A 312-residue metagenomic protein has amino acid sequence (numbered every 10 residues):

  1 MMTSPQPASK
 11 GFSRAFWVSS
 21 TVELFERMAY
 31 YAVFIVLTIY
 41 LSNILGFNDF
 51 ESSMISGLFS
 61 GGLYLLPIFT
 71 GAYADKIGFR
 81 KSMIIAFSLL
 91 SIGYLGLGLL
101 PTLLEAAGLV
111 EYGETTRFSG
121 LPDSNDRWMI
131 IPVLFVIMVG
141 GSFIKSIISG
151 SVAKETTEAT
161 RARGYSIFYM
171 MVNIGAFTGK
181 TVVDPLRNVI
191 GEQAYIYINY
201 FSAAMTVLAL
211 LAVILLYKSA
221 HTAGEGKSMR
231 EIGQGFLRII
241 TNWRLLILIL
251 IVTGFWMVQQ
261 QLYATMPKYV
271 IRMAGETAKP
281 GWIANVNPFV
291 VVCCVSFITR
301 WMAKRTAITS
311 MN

Functional and structural regions predicted by a protein language model:
M2-S13, A223-I249: Juxtamembrane intracellular "pre-TM" segments in multi-pass secondary transporters
Y31-I39, G179, W243-A284: Extracytoplasmic gate region of multi-pass secondary transporters
G57-A72, N285-I298: Central cavity-lining transmembrane alpha-helices of secondary-active solute carriers, predominantly the Major
G62-L63, A162-R187, A203-A209, A284-P288: Glycine-rich segments within core transmembrane alpha-helices of 12-TM secondary carriers
S88-N125: C-terminal ends and interior cores of transmembrane alpha-helices in multi-pass membrane transporters/permeases
I131, I196-L215: Symmetry-related core transmembrane helices of the 12-TM Major Facilitator Superfamily/SLC fold
F143-T157, V270: Intracellular juxtamembrane helix-capping segments at the cytosolic ends of symmetry-related transmembrane helices
